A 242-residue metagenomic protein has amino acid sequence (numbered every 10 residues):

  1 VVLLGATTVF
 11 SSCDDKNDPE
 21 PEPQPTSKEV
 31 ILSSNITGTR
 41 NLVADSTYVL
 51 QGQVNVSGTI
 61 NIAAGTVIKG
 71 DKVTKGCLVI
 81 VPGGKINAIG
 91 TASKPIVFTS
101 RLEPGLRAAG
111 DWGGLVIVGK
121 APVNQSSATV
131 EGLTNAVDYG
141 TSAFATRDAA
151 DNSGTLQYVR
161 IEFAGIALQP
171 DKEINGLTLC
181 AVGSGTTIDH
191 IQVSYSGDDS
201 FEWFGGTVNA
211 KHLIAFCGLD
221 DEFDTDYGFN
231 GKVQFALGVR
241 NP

Functional and structural regions predicted by a protein language model:
V1-G5: Sec-dependent N-terminal signal peptides
T8-S12: C-terminal motif of bacterial Sec signal peptides marking the signal peptidase cleavage site
D14-P242: Beta-strand/loop edge motif enriched in small/polar residues
